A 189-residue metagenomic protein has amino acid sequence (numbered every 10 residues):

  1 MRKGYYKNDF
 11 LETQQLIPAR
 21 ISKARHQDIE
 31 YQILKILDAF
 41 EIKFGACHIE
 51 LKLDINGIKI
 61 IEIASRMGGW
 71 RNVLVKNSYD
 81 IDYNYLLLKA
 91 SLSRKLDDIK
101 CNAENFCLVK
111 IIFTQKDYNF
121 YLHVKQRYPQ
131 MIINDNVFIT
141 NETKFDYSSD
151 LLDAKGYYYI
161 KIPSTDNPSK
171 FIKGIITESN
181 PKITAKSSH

Functional and structural regions predicted by a protein language model:
M1-R20, Q27-I58, A64-R71, D97: Phosphate-binding core of ATP-grasp and ATP-grasp-like enzymes
T13-L16, K76-D80, S187-S188: Short, charged/polar low-complexity linear motifs in solvent-exposed/disordered segments
A19, L74, Y158: Short, flexible active-site loop motifs that bind/organize anionic cofactors or intermediates
R20-A24, E142-K144: Short, surface-exposed alpha-helical recognition segments that flank or form part of ligand/macromolecule-binding
S22-H26, E30, K76, D80-N84 (+2 more regions): Short, charged, low-complexity patches
G57-A90: Active-site loop ensemble at the mouth of alpha/beta enzyme cores that anchors a bound cofactor
K89-H189: Peripheral (often C-terminal) accessory segments that flank ATP-dependent C-N-forming ligase machineries
